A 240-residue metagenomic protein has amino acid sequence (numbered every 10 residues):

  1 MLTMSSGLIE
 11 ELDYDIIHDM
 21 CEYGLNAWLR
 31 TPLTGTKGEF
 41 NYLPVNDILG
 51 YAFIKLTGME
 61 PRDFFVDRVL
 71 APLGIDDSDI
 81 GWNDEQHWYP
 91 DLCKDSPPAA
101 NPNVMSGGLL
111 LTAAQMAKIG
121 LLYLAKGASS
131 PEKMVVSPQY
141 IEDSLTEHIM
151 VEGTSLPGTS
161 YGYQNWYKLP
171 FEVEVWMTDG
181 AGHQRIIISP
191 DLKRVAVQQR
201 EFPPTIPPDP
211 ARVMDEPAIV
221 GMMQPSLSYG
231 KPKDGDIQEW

Functional and structural regions predicted by a protein language model:
L2, L25-N26, G50-I54, R62-V66 (+7 more regions): Non-transmembrane alpha-helical segments in soluble domains of secreted/periplasmic/extracellular proteins
M4, I48-A52, G107-S129, Q184-E201: Active-site-proximal alpha-helical segments within enzyme catalytic domains
M4, L8, D76, K126 (+2 more regions): Phosphate/oxyanion-binding loops and surfaces in catalytic or ligand/nucleic-acid-binding neighborhoods
L8-Q86, G107: Catalytic-site signature segments of enzymes, centered on catalytic residues
G24-L25, V45, P61, F65 (+3 more regions): Stable alpha-helical elements in mature extracytoplasmic
I54-D63, L70-S78, L111-V136: Bacterial peptidoglycan biogenesis and beta-lactam-recognition machinery
D77, W88-N101, G107, E142-R200: Active-site Gly/Thr loop motif
M177-W240: Structured C-terminal helix/loop/strand segments within mature extracytoplasmic catalytic/sensor domains
